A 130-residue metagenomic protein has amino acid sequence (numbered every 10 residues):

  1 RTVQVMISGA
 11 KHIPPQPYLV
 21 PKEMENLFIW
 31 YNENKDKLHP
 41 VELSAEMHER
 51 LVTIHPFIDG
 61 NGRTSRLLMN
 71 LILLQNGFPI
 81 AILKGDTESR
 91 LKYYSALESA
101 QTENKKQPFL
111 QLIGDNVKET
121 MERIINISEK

Functional and structural regions predicted by a protein language model:
R1-K130: FIC/Doc superfamily catalytic core
